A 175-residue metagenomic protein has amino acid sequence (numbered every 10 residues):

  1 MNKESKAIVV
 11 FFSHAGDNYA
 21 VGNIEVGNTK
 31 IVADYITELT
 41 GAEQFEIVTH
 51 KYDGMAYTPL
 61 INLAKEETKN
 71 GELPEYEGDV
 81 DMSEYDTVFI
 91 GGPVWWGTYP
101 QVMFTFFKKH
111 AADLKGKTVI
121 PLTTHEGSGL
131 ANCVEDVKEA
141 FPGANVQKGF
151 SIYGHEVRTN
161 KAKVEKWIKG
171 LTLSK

Functional and structural regions predicted by a protein language model:
M1-T87, G97, A162-K175: N-terminal beta1-alpha1-beta2 submodule of the flavodoxin-like/Rossmannoid cofactor-binding fold
S5-K6, V10, V134, V146-Q147: Extracytoplasmic/periplasmic soluble domains downstream of a signal peptide or transmembrane helix
F11, T123, F150: A cross-domain feature marking catalytic cores of carbohydrate-active enzymes and several ubiquitous metabolic/repair
H14-D17, T49-Y52, V94-T98, H125-G129 (+1 more regions): Solvent-exposed loop/turn segments at secondary-structure junctions within structured extracellular/periplasmic domains
N23, Q101, R158: Conserved phosphate-coordination/catalytic loops
E43-F45, G143-I152: Short beta-strand elements in bilobed, periplasmic/extracellular small-molecule ligand-binding domains
M55-N145: Helix-loop-strand module that forms the ligand-binding subsite of alpha/beta enzymes
P142-Q147, E156-E165: Short glycine/proline-enriched turn or capping motifs at secondary-structure junctions
